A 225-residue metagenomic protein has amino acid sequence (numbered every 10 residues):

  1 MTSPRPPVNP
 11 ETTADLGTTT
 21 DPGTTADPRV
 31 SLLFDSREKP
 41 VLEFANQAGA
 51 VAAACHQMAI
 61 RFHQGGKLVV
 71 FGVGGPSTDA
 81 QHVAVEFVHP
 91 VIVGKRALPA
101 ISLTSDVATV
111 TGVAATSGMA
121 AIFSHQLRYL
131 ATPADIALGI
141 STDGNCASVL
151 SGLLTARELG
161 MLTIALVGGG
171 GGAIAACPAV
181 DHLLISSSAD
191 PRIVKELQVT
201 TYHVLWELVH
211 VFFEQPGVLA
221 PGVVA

Functional and structural regions predicted by a protein language model:
M1-A45: Generic N-terminal amphipathic, Lys/Arg-enriched alpha-helix
E43-Q64: A short, well-structured juxtamembrane/interface segment
Q57-A131: Glycine-rich, small/polar surface segments that engage phosphate groups of diverse ligands
P76-Q81, N145-G152: Short glycine/serine/threonine-rich phosphate/pyrophosphate-binding segments that cradle anionic phosphate groups
T104, S141, V167, L183-P191: Short beta->alpha connector loops at strand-helix junctions that form conserved, small/polar/Pro-enriched
L153-G160: Surface-exposed amphipathic alpha-helices with a cationic face
L166-V180: Short, glycine/polar-rich helix-capping loops at beta-to-alpha or helix-loop-helix junctions that flank or form
P191-V224: A charged, well-structured terminal subsegment
